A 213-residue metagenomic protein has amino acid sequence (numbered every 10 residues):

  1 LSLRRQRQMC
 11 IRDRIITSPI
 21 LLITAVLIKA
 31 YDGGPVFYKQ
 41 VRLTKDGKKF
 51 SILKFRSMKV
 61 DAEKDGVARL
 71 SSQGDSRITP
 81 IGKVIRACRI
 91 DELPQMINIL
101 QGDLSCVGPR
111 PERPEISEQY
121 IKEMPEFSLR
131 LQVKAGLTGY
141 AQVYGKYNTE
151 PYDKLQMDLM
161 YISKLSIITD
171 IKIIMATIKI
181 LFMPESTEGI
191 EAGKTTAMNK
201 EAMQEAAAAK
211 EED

Functional and structural regions predicted by a protein language model:
R5-Q8, R12-D61, N98, I167 (+1 more regions): A hydrophobic, helix-centered structural microdomain
Q8, P19, P35, P94 (+2 more regions): Proline-centered helix-kink/hinge sites
T24, Y38, V67, V107-P109 (+3 more regions): Short, hydrophobic secondary-structure boundary micro-motifs
K29-A30, A87, I99, K146: Conserved catalytic core of Hanks-type protein kinase domains
Y38-R77, T138-Q156: Short, glycine-rich, amphipathic interfacial segments at transmembrane boundaries or analogous
S71-K134, I174-T177: A short, structured surface patch at a secondary-structure boundary
L159: Short beta-strand/loop motif that positions the catalytic acidic residue of the alpha/beta-hydrolase fold
